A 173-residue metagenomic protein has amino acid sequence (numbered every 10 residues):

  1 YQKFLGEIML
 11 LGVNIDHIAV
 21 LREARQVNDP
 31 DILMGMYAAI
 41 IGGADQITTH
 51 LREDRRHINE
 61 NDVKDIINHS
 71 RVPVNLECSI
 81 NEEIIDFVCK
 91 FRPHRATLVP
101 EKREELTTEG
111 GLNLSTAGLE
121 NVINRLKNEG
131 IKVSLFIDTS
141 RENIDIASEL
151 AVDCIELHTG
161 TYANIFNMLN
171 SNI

Functional and structural regions predicted by a protein language model:
F4-E77, N81-P93, I146-E149, N167-N172: Conserved N-terminal beta1-alpha1 strand-loop-helix module at the mouth
I8-A24, K102, L106-E109, E120 (+1 more regions): N-terminal small/glycine-rich loop or linker at the start of catalytic domains across soluble metabolic enzymes
L10-D16, P93-R103, V152-G160: Non-cysteine beta-strand/loop elements that form the S-adenosyl-L-methionine
E23-D29, R71, E104-G118, G160-I173: Glycine-rich tight-turn/loop motif centered on a GG-T
G42-D45, N121-V133: A structural motif corresponding to the C-terminal end of an alpha-helix and its immediate exit/capping segment
Q46-L51, T97-L98, V133-I137, I155-H158: Short beta-strand segments at enzyme active-site cores
S79-L114: Active-site beta->alpha loop and helix N-cap motifs at the rims of alpha/beta catalytic domains
S134-I173: Histidine/lysine/aspartate-rich catalytic loop segments that bind and position anionic ligands
